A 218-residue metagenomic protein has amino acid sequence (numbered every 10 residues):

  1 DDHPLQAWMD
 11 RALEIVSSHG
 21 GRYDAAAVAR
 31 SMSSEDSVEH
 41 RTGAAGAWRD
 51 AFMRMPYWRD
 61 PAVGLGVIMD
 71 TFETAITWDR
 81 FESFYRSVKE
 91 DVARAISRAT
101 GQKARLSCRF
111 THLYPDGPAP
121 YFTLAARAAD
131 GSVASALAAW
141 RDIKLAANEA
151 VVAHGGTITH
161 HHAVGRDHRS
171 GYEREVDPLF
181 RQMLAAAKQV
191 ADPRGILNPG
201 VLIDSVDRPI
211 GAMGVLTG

Functional and structural regions predicted by a protein language model:
D1-A139, I143-A146, H154, T217: C-terminal substrate-recognition/cap domain of FAD-linked oxidoreductases
H112-Y114, A126, V164-G165, V201-I203: Active-site-proximal loop/turn and secondary-structure-junction residues that shape catalytic pockets, frequently
L113, T157-I158, A163-S170: Small/polar glycine-rich anion-binding or flexible loop at a beta-alpha turn
E149-A150, Q189: Double-stranded beta-helix
G165-G218: Activity-critical C-terminal alpha-helical subdomain
